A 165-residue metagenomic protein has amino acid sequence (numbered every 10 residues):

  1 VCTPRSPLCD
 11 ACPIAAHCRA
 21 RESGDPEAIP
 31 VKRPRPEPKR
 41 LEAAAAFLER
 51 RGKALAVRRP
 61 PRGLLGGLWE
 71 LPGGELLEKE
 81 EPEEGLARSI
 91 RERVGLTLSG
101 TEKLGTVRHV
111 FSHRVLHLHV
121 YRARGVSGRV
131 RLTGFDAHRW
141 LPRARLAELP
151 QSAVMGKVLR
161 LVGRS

Functional and structural regions predicted by a protein language model:
V1-E27, G95-T97: Catalytic cores of DNA base-excision repair glycosylases
A11, F47, A56, L118-R122 (+1 more regions): Conserved hydrophobic/aromatic beta-strand scaffold that supports enzyme active sites
A16, E42-A44, G52, L116-H119 (+1 more regions): Change "...and in nucleic-acid phosphodiester-cleaving endonucleases..." to "...and in nucleic-acid processing enzymes
P26-E70, L98-S99: N-terminal strand-loop-strand
P36-E37, R62, V107-L118: Acidic pyrophosphate-coordinating catalytic loop
G67, L71-G105: The catalytic Nudix box helix
I90, H113, P142: Hydrophobic, well-ordered secondary-structure elements that form the walls of internal hydrophobic environments
R122-R164: NUDIX/MutT-family hydrolases
